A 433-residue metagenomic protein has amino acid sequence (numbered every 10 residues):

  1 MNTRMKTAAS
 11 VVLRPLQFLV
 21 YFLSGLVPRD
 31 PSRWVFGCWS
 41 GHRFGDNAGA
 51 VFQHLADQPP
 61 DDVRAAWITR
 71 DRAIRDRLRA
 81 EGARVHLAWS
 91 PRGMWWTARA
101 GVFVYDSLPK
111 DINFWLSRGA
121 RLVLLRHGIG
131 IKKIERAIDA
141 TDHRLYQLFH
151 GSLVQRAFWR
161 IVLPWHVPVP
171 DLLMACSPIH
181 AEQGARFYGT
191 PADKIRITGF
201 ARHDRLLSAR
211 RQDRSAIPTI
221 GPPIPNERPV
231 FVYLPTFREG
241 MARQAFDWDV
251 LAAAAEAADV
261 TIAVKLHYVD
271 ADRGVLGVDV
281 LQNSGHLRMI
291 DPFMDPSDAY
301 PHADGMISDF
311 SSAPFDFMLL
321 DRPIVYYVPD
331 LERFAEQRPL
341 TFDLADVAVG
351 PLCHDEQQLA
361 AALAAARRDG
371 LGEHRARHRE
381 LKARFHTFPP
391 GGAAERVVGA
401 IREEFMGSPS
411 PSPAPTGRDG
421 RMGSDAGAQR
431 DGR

Functional and structural regions predicted by a protein language model:
M1-V35, W39-S40, Q147-A157, I161 (+1 more regions): Membrane-proximal basic amphipathic "stem/tether" segments
R33-L207: Active-site and donor-binding regions of nucleotide-sugar-utilizing enzymes
F44-P59, R186-F187, I195-D279, C353 (+2 more regions): Conserved catalytic-core segment of nucleotide-activated headgroup transferases in glycan assembly
R64-A80, A255-D291: Catalytic donor nucleotide-activated moiety binding site of glycosyltransferases and closely related
H86-A100, Y268-F315: Donor nucleotide-activated moiety binding/catalytic core segment of transferases that use nucleotide-activated donors
F103-K133, F293-R338: A donor-sugar binding/catalytic signature common to diverse glycosyltransferases and related nucleotide-sugar
L145-H150, L266, S312-F385: Catalytic binding pocket for nucleotide-activated donors in carbohydrate/polymer assembly enzymes
R211, P351, E356-R433: C-terminal amphipathic helix plus adjacent low-complexity, charged tail appended to glycosyltransferase catalytic
